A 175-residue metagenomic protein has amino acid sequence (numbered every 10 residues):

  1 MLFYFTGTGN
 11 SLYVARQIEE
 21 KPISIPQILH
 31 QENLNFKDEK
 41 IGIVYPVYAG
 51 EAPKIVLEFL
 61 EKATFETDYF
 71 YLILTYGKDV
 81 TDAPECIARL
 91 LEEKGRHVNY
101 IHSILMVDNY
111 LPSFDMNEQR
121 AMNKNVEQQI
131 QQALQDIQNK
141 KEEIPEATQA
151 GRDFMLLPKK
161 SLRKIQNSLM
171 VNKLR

Functional and structural regions predicted by a protein language model:
L2, T6-M170: FMN-binding flavodoxin-like domain, especially the glycine-rich phosphate-binding loop
N172-R175: Cysteine-centered iron-sulfur cluster-binding motifs in ferredoxin-type domains/subunits of redox enzymes
